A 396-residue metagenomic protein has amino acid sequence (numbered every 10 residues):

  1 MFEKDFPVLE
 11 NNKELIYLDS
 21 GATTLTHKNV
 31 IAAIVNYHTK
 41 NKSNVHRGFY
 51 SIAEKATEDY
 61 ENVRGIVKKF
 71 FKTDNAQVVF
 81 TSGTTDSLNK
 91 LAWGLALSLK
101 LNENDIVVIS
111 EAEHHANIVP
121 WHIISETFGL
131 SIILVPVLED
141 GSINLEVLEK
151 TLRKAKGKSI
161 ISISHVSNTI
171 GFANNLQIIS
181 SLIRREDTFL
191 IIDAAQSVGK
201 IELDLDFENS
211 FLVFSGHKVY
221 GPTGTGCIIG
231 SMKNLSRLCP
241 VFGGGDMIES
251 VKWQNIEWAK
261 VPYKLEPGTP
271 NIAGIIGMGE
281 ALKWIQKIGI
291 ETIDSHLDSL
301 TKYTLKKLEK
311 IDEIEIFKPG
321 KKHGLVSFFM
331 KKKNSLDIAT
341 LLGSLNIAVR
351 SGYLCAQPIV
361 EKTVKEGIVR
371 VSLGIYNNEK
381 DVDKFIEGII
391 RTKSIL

Functional and structural regions predicted by a protein language model:
M1-L396: Pyridoxal 5′-phosphate
